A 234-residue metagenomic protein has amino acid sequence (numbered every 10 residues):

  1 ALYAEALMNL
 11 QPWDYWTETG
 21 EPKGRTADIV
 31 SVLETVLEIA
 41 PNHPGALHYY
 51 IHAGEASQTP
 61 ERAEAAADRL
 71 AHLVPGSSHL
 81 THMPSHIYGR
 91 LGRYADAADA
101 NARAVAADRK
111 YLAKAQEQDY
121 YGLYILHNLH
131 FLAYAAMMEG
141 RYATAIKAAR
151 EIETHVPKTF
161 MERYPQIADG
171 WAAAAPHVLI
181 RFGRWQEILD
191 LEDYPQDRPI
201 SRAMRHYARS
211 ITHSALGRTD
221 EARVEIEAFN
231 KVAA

Functional and structural regions predicted by a protein language model:
A1-T17, A40-G54, G76-S78, G122-Y134 (+4 more regions): Amphipathic alpha-helical repeat scaffolds of TPR domains
L33, A67, N101, D108 (+5 more regions): Inward-facing hydrophobic residues that define packing positions of alpha-helical scaffold repeats
L37-I39, D68-G76, K114-D119, E153-R163 (+2 more regions): Solenoid-like repeat scaffolds
Y94, N101-A104, G122-V156, A172-L179 (+1 more regions): Extended catalytic-interface subdomain
